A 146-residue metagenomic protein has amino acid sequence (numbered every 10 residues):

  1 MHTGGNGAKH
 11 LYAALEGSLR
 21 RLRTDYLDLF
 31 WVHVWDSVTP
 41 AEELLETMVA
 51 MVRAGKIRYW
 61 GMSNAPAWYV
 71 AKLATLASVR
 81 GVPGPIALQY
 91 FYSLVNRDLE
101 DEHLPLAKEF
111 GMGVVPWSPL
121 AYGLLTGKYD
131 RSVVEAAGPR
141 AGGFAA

Functional and structural regions predicted by a protein language model:
M1, F30, F144-A146: A short, mixed-charge helix-start or loop-turn motif at secondary-structure junctions
M1-Y12, H33-T39: Active-site mouth loops of central-metabolism enzymes
N6-L22, E43-E46, W68-T75: Short, acidic/polar
L19-P40: Active-site groove signature of glycoside hydrolases
D36-A146: Beta/alpha (TIM)-barrel catalytic core signal, keyed to glycine-rich beta->alpha loops juxtaposed to Asp/Glu that bind
